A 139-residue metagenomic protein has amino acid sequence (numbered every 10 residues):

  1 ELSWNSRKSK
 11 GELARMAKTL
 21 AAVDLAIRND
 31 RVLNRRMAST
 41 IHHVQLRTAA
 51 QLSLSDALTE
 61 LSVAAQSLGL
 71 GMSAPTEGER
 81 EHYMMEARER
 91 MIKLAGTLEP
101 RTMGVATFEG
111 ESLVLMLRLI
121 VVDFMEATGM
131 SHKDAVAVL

Functional and structural regions predicted by a protein language model:
E1-S3, M16: Non-transmembrane accessory domains of multi-pass membrane transporters/channels
R15-L139: Soluble C-terminal extramembrane regulatory/interaction domains of multi-pass membrane proteins
